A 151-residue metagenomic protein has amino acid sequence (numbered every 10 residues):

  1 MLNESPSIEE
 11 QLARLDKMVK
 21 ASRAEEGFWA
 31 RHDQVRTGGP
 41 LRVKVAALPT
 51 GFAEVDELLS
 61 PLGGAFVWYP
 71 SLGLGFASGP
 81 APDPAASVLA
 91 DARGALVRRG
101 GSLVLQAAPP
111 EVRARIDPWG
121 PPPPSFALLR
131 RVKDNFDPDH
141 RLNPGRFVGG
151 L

Functional and structural regions predicted by a protein language model:
M1-R23: A conserved active-site cap/scaffold subdomain adjacent to cofactor or substrate pockets
V19-L151: Conserved glycine-rich FAD pyrophosphate-binding loop
